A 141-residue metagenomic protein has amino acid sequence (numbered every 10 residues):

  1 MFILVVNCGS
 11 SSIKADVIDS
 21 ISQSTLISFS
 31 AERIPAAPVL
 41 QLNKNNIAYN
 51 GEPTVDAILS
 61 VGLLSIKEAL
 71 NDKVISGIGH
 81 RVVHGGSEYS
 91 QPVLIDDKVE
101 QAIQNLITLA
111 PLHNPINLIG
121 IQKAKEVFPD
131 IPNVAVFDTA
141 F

Functional and structural regions predicted by a protein language model:
M1-L4: Extreme N-terminal starter segment of soluble prokaryotic enzymes
V6-S11: A short acidic Gly-Thr/Ser loop motif
S12-P53: Short glycine-rich, Thr/Ser-proximal phosphate-binding strand/loop in the N-terminal lobe of ATP-dependent enzymes
D19-I27, N71-V74, D130-I131: A generic structural motif
N45-R81: Glycine-rich, N-terminal phosphate-binding loop and its surrounding beta-alpha-beta segment
P53-A57, L94, K98, P115-I119: Conserved active-site and cofactor/substrate-binding residues in soluble primary-metabolism enzymes
I66-H113, V134, A140-F141: Short beta-strand-loop/turn "lid" adjacent to the catalytic site in phosphate-handling enzymes
N114-P115, I121-F141: Phosphate-binding/catalytic loop of phosphoryl-transfer enzymes
